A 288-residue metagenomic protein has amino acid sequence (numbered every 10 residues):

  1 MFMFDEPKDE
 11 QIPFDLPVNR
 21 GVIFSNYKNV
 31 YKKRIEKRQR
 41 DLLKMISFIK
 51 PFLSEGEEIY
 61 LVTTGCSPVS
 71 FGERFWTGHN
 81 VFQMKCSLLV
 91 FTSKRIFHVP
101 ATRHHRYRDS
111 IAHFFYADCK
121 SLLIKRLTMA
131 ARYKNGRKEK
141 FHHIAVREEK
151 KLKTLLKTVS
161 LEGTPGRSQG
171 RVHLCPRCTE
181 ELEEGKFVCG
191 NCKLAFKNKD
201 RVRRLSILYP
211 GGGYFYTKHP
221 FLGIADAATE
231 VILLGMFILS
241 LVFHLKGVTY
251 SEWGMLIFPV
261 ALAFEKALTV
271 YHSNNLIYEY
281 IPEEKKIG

Functional and structural regions predicted by a protein language model:
F2, E6-V18, V22, L123-I124 (+1 more regions): Low-complexity intrinsically disordered segments
F2-L89: Anionic N-terminal interaction surfaces
L53, L182-E183, F215: Hydrophobic beta-strand core residues of beta-sandwich domains
G65-R132, R137: Phosphoinositide-binding peripheral membrane targeting modules
W76, L194-K197, R204, L208-G223: Membrane interfacial helix-start motif at the N-side
K125, R147-L205, D226-G288: Transmembrane helix recognition focused on a "late"/terminal membrane span
R137-K138, E181, A195, P220: Short, solvent-exposed loop/turn motifs
K138, K186-C189, F221-L222: Internal amphipathic alpha-helical segments of the cytochrome P450 catalytic fold
